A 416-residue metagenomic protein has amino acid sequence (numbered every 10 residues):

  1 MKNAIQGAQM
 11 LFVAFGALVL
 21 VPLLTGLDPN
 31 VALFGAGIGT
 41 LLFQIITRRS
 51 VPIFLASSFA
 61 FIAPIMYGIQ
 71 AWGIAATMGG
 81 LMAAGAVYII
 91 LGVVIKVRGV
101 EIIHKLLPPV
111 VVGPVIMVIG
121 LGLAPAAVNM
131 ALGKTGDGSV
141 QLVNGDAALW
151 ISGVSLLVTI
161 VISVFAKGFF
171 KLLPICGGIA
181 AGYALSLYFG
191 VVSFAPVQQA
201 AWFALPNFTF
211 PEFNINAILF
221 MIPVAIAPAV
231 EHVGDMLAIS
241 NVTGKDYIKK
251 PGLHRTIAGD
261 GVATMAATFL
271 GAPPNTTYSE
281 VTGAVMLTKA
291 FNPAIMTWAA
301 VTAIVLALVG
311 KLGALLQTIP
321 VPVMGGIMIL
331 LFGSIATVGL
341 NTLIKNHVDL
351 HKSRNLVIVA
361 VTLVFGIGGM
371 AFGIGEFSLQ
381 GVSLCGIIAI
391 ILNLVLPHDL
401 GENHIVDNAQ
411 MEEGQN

Functional and structural regions predicted by a protein language model:
M1-I5, S139-V140, F194-N207, N241-I248 (+2 more regions): Intrinsically disordered, low-complexity non-transmembrane regions of multi-pass membrane transporters
M1-I53, A63-W72: N-terminal signal-anchor module of multipass membrane proteins
A4-A17, N144-L156, L173-P174, F189 (+2 more regions): Hydrophobic, membrane-embedded alpha-helices of multi-pass small-molecule transporters
V19-L24, F54-Y67, G234-T243, N275-L287 (+2 more regions): Re-entrant/interfacial helical elements at transmembrane boundaries that shape and gate the permeation pathway
G26-Q44, P223-P293, A409-E413: Membrane-embedded helical hairpins/re-entrant loop segments and their flanking transmembrane helices within multi-pass
L27-F34, R49-F61, I103-V112, K171-G177 (+5 more regions): Short, non-helical or kinked segments that cap or interrupt transmembrane helices
F34-L42, A56-Q70, L121-L123, G177 (+5 more regions): Hydrophobic alpha-helical segments within and immediately flanking transmembrane helices of multi-pass membrane proteins
Q70-A195, W298-A300, I304-D407: Membrane-embedded alpha-helical modules
